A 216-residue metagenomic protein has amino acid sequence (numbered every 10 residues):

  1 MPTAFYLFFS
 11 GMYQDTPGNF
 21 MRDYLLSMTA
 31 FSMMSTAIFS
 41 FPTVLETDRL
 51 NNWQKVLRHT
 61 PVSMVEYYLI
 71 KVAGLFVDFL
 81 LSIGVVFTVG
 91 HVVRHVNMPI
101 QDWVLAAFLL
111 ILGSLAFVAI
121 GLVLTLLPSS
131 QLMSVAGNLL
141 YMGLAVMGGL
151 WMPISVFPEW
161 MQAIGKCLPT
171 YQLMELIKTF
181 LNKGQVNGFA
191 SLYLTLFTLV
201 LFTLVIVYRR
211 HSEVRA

Functional and structural regions predicted by a protein language model:
M1-D15, R22-S40, L80, Y141-A145 (+1 more regions): Hydrophobic alpha-helical transmembrane segments of multi-pass membrane transport/permease proteins
P2, Y6-G11, L81, Q101 (+1 more regions): Alpha-helical transmembrane segments of multi-pass membrane transporters/translocases
F9, L127-C167, Y171: Transmembrane helix segments
S10-D15, T47, H91, H95 (+6 more regions): Transmembrane helix-loop junction
Q14-V44, F108-L126, T179: Hydrophobic alpha-helical transmembrane segments of membrane proteins
I38-T60: Transmembrane helix boundary and interhelical loop/hinge segments in multi-pass membrane proteins
M64-V65, I70-L139, Q185-T195, I206 (+1 more regions): Alpha-helical transmembrane segments and their short interhelical loops
